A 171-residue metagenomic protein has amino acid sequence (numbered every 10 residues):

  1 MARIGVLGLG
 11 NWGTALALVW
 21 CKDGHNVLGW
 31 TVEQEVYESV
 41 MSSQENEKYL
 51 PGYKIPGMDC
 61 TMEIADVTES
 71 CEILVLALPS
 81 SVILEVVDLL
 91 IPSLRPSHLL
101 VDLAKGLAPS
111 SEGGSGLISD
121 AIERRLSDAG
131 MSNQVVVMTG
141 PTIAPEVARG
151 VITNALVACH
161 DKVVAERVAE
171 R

Functional and structural regions predicted by a protein language model:
M1-Y53, D59-M62, L89, S110: NAD(P)+-binding Rossmann beta1-loop-alpha1 motif at the extreme N-terminus of oxidoreductases
A2, H98, T153: Nucleotide donor/acceptor-binding cores
V6, G29, L100-D102, V137 (+1 more regions): Structural beta-sheet core signal
G24, G57-M58, C71, S97: Short, well-ordered alpha-helix to beta-strand connector turns
G29, C60, V75-L76, V157: Conserved SAM-binding loop
I64, E69, I73-G150, A165-A169: Rossmann-like NAD(P)(H) cofactor-binding subdomain of soluble oxidoreductases
R149-A158: Glycine-rich phosphate-binding loop of ATP-grasp-fold ATP-dependent ligases
L156, K162-R171: Active-site-lining helix/loop region of Rossmann-like oxidoreductase modules
